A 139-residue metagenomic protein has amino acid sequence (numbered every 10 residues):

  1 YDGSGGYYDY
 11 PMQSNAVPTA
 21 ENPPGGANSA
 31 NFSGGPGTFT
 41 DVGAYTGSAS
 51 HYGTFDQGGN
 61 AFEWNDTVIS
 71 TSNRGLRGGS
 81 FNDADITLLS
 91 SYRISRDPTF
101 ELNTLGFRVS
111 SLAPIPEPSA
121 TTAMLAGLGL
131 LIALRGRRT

Functional and structural regions predicted by a protein language model:
Y1-L89: Functional-site microenvironments in short loops/helix caps that host divalent-cation chemistry
G6-Y8, P114-T121: Cellulosome-associated attachment modules in secreted, modular CAZymes
H51, G106-R108, A120-T122: Conserved beta-strand and immediately adjacent loop positions that scaffold enzyme active sites
I94-E101: Short proline/glycine-enriched turn/loop segments at secondary-structure junctions
N103-P114: Short, structured beta-strand segments at or near domain termini in extracellular proteins/domains
E117-L134: A short, hydrophobic C-terminal helix/tail in secreted or cell-surface proteins
G136-T139: Short, charged juxtamembrane terminal tails flanking transmembrane helices
